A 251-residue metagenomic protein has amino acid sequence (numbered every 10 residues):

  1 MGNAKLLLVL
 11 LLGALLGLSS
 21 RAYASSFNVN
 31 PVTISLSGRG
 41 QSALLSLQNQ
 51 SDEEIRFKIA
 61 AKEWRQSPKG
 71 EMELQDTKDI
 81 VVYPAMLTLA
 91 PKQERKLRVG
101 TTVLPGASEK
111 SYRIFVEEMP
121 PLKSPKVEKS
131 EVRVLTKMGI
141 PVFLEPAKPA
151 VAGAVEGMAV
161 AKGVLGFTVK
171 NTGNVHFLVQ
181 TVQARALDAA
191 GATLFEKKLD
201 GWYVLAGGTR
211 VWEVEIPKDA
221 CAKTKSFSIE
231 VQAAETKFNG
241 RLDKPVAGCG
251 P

Functional and structural regions predicted by a protein language model:
M1-V9: Bacterial N-terminal signal peptides that target proteins for export
L8-G17: Bacterial N-terminal signal peptides
L18-A24: Sec/Tat signal peptide C-region and signal peptidase I cleavage site
A24-S51, M86, V151-K162, T168 (+1 more regions): Beta-sheet-dominated interaction scaffolds and their linkers
A43-N49, L97-V99, I114-E117, L165-N171: Buried hydrophobic-core signal for structured, non-transmembrane domains
S51-L74, E117, T172-A192: Short acidic, flexible loop segments centered on an aromatic residue
M72, D76-P105, T193-A220: Intrinsically disordered, low-complexity Pro/Gly/Ser/Thr-rich segments with frequent PxxP/GP/PP motifs and embedded
T102-F143, P149, D219-P251: Terminal connector regions
